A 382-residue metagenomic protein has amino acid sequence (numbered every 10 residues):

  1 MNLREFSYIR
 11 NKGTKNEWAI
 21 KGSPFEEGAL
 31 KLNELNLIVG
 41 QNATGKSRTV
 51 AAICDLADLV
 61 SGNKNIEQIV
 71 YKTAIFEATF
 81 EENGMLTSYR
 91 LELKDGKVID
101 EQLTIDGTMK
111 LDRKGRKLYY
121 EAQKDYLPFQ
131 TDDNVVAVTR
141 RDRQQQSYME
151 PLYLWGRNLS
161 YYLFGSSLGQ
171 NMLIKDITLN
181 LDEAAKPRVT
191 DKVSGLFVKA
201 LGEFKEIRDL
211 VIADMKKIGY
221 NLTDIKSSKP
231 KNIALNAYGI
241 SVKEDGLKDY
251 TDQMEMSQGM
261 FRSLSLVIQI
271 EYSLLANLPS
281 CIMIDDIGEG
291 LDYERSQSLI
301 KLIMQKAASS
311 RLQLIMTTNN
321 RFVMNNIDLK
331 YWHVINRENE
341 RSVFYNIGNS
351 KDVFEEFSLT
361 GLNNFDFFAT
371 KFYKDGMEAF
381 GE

Functional and structural regions predicted by a protein language model:
M1-N2, Q297-E382: C-terminal lobe/lid and adjacent interdomain/linker elements of RecA-like ASCE P-loop ATPase modules
M1-S61, N65-T73: Pre-Walker A-like glycine/lysine-rich segment at the N-terminus of P-loop NTPase domains
L30, E82, Y272-N277, Q305-S310: Conserved catalytic network of the ASCE P-loop NTPase/AAA+ motor domain
N36, C54, S257, G288-L291 (+1 more regions): Catalytic acidic motif of RecA-like/P-loop NTPases
Q41, K216-E271, C281-E294: Conserved ABC ATPase signature
I53-L59, V267-L274: Walker A/P-loop NTP-binding motif
F76-E82, V242: Short beta-strand segments that buttress and anchor functional surface loops
R90-S227: Electropositive, glycine-dotted interaction segments that contact anionic polymers or phosphate-rich ligands
